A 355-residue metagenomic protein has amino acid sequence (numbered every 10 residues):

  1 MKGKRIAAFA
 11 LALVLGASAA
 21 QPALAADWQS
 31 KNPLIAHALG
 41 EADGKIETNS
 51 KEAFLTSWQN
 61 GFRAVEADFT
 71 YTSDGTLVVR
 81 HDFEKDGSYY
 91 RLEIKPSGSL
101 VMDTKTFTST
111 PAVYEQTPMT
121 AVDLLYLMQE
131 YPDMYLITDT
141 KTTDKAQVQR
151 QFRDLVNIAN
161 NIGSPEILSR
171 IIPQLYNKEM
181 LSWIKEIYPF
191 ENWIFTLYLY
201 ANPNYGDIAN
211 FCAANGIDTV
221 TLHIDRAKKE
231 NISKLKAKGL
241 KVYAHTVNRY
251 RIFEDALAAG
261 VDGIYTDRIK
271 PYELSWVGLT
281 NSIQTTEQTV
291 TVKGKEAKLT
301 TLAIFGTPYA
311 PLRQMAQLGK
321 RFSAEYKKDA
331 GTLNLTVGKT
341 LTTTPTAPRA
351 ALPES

Functional and structural regions predicted by a protein language model:
K2, A8-T280: Phosphate-group recognition and catalysis centered on beta-loop-alpha active-site segments
K2-G3, A347: Intrinsically disordered, low-complexity sequence elements enriched in Ser/Thr/Gly/Pro
Q21, V277-S355: Primary recognition of N-terminal secretory signal peptides and signal-anchoring hydrophobic helices
